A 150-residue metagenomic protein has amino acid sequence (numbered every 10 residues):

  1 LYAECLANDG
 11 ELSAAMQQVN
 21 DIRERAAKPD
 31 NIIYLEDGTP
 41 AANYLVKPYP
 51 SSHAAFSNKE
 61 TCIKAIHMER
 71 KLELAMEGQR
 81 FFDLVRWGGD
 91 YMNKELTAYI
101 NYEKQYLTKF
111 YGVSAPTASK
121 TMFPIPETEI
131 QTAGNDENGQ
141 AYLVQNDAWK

Functional and structural regions predicted by a protein language model:
L1-K150: Acidic/polar-rich alpha-helix caps and helix-coil junctions
